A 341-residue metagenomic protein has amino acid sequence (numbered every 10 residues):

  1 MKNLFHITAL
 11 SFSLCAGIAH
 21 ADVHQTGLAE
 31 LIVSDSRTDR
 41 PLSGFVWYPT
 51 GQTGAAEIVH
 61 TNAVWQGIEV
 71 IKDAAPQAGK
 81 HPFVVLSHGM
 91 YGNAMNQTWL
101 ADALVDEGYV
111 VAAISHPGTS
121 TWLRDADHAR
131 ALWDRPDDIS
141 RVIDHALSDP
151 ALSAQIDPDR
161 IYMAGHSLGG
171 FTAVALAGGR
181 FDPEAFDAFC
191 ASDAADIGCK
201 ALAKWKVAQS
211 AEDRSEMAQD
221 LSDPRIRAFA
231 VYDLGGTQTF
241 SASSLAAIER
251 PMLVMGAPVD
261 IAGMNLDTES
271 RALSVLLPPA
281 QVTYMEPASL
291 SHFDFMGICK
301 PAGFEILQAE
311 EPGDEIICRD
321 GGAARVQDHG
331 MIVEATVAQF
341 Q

Functional and structural regions predicted by a protein language model:
D22-V85, L266, G303: Domain-level recognition of soluble alpha/beta enzyme cores, biased toward histidine phosphatases/phosphomutases
D73-H81, G92-S115: Short amphipathic alpha-helix adjacent to the substrate-entry channel of hydrolases
Y91-A103, S120-D144: Catalytic nucleophile-loop/oxyanion-hole region of alpha/beta-hydrolase and closely related hydrolase-like folds
H128-A154, P158-D159, F171, A175 (+3 more regions): Alpha/beta-hydrolase active-site loop
M163-G165: Short beta-strand immediately N-terminal to the catalytic nucleophile in serine-hydrolase-like folds
I248, V254-G256: Short beta-strand/loop motif that positions the catalytic acidic residue of the alpha/beta-hydrolase fold
L276-D294, I298-E305, P312: Catalytic histidine neighborhood in serine/cysteine hydrolases with alpha/beta-hydrolase-type architecture
K300-Q341: Catalytic active-site module of serine/aspartate enzymes centered on a nucleophile-bearing elbow/loop
